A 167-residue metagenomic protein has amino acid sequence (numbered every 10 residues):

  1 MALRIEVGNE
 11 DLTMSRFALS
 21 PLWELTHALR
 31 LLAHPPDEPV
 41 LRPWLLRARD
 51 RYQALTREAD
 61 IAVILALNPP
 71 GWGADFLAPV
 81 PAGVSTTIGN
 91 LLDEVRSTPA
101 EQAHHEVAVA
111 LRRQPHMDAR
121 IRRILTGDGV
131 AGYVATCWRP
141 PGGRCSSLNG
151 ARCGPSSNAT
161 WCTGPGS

Functional and structural regions predicted by a protein language model:
M1-S167: N-terminal, charged low-complexity regulatory/assembly segments
